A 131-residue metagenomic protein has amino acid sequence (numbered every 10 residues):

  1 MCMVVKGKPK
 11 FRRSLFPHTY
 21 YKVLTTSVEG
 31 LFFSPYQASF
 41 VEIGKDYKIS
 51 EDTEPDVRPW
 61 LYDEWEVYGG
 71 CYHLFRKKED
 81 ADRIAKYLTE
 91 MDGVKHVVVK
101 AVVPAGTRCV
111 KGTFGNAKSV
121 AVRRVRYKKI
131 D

Functional and structural regions predicted by a protein language model:
M1-Y72, K78-D131: Conserved NAD+-utilizing ADP-ribose enzyme module
